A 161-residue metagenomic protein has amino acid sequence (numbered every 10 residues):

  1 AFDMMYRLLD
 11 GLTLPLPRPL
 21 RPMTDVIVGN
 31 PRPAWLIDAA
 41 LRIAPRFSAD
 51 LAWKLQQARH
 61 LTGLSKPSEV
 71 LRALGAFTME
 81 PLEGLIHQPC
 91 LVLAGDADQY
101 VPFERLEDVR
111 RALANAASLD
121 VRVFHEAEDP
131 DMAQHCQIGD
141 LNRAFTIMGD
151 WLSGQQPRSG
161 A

Functional and structural regions predicted by a protein language model:
A1-L64: Alpha/beta-hydrolase-fold enzymes
F2-D3, L93-G95, F124: Generic beta-strand/beta-sheet core signal
L64-L82: Active-site nucleophile elbow and catalytic-triad environment of alpha/beta-hydrolase enzymes
I86, V109, M148: Hydrophobic, well-ordered secondary-structure elements that form the walls of internal hydrophobic environments
I86-H87, V92-A94, D98: Short beta-strand/loop motif that positions the catalytic acidic residue of the alpha/beta-hydrolase fold
Q99-R105: Conserved alpha/beta-hydrolase "acid-adjacent" motif
L106, R110-M132: Catalytic histidine neighborhood in serine/cysteine hydrolases with alpha/beta-hydrolase-type architecture
H125-A161: Catalytic active-site module of serine/aspartate enzymes centered on a nucleophile-bearing elbow/loop
